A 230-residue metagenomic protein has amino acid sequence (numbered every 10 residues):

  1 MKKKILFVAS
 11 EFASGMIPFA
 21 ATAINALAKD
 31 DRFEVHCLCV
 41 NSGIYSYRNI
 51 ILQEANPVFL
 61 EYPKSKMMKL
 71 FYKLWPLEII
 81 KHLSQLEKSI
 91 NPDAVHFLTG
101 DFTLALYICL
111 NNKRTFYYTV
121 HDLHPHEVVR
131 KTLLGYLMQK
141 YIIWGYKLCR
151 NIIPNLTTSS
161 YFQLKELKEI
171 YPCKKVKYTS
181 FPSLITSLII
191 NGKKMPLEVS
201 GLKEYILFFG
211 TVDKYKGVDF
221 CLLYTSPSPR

Functional and structural regions predicted by a protein language model:
M1-K3, G192-Y205: Nucleotide-sugar donor-binding and catalytic loop/hinge architecture of NDP-sugar-dependent glycosyltransferases
V8-T22, K216: A short, glycine/small-residue-rich beta-strand->loop->alpha-helix junction that serves as a flexible
S10-S14, D30-K73, T103, Q163: N-terminal strand-loop element at the rim of the active site of nucleotide-sugar-dependent glycosyltransferases
M16, Y45, P76-I80, V95-K113 (+2 more regions): An aromatic- and histidine-rich active-site surface loop
S84-Q85, Y136-L156: Membrane-proximal helix-turn-helix segments that form the acceptor-binding/catalytic region of lipid-linked
K147-G192: Donor nucleotide-sugar binding/catalytic pocket of nucleotide-sugar-dependent glycosyltransferases
E198-K216, L222: Conserved donor-binding/catalytic core segment of Leloir-type glycosyltransferases
Y224-R230: Conserved small/polar residues in nucleotide/adenosyl-binding loops
